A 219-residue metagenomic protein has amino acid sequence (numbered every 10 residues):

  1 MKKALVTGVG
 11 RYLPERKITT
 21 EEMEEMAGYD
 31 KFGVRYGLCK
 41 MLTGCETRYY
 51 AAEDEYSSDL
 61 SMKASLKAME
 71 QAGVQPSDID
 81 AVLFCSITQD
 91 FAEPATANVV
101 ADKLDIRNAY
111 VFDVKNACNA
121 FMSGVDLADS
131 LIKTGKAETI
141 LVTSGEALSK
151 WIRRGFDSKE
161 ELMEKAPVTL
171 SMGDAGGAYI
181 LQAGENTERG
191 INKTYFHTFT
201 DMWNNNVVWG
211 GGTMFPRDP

Functional and structural regions predicted by a protein language model:
M1-E53, E164-P219: Condensing-enzyme catalytic core mediating Claisen C-C bond formation in acyl metabolism
M1-K2, P76-D80, I106-Y110, T134-I140 (+3 more regions): Short coil/turn connectors at secondary-structure junctions
V6, C39, S77-C85, F112-K115 (+2 more regions): Beta-strand segments within the central parallel beta-sheet cores of soluble alpha/beta enzyme folds
Y12, C85-F91, N116-F121, S144-S149 (+1 more regions): Acidic, glycine-rich active-site loops and adjacent beta-strand->loop/helix elements that engage anionic groups
F32-M41, F91-D105, A147-S158, T213 (+1 more regions): Acidic-glycine-rich active-site phosphate/pyrophosphate-binding loop
G37-S58, I87-T139: Conserved catalytic cysteine-centered active-site region of acyl-thioester-dependent Claisen-condensing enzymes
A64-D80: Phosphate/pyrophosphate-binding loops at sites that engage ATP/ADP/AMP, CoA/4′-phosphopantetheine, polyphosphate
K133-A175: Flexible, glycine-rich active-site loops centered on histidine and acidic residues that chelate a metal or position
